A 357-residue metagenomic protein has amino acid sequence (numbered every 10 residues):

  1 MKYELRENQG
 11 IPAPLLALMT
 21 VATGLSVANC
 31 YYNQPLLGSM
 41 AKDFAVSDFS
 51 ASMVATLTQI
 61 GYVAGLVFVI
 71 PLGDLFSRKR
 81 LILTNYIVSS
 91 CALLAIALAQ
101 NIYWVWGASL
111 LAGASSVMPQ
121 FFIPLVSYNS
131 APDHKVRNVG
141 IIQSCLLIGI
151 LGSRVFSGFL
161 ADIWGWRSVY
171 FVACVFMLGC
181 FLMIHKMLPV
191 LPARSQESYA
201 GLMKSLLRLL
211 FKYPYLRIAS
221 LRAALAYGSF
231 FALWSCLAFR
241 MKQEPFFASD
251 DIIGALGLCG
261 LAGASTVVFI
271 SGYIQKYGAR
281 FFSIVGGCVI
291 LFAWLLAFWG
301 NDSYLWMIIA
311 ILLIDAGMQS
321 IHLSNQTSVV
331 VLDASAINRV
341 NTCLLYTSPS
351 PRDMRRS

Functional and structural regions predicted by a protein language model:
K2-N8, P189-S220: Juxtamembrane intracellular "pre-TM" segments in multi-pass secondary transporters
A45, S77, L98-Y103, G300-N301: Helix-breaking motifs and short loop linkers at transmembrane-helix boundaries and internal kinks in secondary membrane
L66-I96: Conserved MFS/SLC helix-loop-helix module at the cytosolic interface between two early adjacent transmembrane helices
L66-S77, T266-G278: Helix-to-loop junctions at the C-terminal end of transmembrane segments in multipass secondary transporters
L81-L93, F282-L295: Structural signature of the two symmetry-related core transmembrane helices
L110-S144: Cytoplasmic helix-loop-helix junction between adjacent transmembrane helices in 12-TM secondary transporters
I141-H185: Helix-loop-helix hairpin linking two adjacent transmembrane segments in secondary transporters
Y346-S357: Single conserved hydrophobic/aromatic residue that forms the stacking wall/gate of nucleotide- or nucleobase-binding
